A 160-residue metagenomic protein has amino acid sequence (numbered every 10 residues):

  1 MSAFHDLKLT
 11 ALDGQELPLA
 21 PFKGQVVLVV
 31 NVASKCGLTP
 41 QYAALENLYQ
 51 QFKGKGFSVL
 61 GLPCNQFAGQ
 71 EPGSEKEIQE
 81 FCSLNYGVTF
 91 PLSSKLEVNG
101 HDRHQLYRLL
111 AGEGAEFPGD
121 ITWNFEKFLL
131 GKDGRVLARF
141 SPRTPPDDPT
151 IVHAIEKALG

Functional and structural regions predicted by a protein language model:
M1-A20: N-terminal "domain-start" segment that seeds a small globular fold
Q25-V26, K35, P40-L62, S83-Y86: Conserved helix-turn-beta segment immediately C-terminal to the redox Cys motif in thioredoxin-like folds
V32: Hydrophobic adenine-recognition pocket in adenosine-nucleotide-binding enzymes
G56-G73, T89-G100: Thiol-based oxidoreductase modules, predominantly thioredoxin-like and allied folds used for disulfide exchange
K76-N124: Short, internal strand/loop/helix patches that form the active-site neighborhood or redox-interaction surface
R108, G112-G160: Thiol-/selenol-based redox modules, centered on thioredoxin-like and closely related oxidoreductase domains
